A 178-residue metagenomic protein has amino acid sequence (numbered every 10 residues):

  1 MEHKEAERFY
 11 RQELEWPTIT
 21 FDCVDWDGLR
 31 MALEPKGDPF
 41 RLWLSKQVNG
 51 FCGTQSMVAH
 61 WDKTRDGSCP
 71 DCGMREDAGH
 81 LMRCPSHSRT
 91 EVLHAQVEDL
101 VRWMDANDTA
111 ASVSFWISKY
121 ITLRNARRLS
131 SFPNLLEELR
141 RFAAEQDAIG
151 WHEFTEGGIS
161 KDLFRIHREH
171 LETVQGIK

Functional and structural regions predicted by a protein language model:
M1: C-terminal functional segments of enzyme domains
K4-K178: Family-specific functional microsites
